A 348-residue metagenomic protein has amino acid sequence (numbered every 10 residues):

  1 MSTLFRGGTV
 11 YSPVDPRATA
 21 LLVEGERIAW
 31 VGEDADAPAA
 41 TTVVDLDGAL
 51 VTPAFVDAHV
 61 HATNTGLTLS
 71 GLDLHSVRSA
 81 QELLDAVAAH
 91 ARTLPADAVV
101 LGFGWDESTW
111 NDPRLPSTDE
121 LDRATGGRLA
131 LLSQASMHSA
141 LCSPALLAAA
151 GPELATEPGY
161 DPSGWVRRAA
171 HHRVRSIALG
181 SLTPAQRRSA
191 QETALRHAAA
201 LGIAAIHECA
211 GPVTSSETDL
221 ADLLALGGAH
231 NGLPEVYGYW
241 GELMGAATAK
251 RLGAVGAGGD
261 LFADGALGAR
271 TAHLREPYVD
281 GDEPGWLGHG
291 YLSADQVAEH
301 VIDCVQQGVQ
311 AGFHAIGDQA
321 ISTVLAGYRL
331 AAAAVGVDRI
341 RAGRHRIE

Functional and structural regions predicted by a protein language model:
T3-R6, Y11-G232, G238-T248, G268-A320 (+1 more regions): Divalent metal-binding segments
L4, A254-G259: Short amphipathic
L21, G259-L261: Active-site and channel-lining beta-strand-loop segments that bind or position nucleotide-derived/phosphorylated
D219-A221, K250, I321-V335: Distinct, well-ordered alpha-helical segments
G228-L233, A331-R341: Short helix-capping segments at alpha-helix termini
